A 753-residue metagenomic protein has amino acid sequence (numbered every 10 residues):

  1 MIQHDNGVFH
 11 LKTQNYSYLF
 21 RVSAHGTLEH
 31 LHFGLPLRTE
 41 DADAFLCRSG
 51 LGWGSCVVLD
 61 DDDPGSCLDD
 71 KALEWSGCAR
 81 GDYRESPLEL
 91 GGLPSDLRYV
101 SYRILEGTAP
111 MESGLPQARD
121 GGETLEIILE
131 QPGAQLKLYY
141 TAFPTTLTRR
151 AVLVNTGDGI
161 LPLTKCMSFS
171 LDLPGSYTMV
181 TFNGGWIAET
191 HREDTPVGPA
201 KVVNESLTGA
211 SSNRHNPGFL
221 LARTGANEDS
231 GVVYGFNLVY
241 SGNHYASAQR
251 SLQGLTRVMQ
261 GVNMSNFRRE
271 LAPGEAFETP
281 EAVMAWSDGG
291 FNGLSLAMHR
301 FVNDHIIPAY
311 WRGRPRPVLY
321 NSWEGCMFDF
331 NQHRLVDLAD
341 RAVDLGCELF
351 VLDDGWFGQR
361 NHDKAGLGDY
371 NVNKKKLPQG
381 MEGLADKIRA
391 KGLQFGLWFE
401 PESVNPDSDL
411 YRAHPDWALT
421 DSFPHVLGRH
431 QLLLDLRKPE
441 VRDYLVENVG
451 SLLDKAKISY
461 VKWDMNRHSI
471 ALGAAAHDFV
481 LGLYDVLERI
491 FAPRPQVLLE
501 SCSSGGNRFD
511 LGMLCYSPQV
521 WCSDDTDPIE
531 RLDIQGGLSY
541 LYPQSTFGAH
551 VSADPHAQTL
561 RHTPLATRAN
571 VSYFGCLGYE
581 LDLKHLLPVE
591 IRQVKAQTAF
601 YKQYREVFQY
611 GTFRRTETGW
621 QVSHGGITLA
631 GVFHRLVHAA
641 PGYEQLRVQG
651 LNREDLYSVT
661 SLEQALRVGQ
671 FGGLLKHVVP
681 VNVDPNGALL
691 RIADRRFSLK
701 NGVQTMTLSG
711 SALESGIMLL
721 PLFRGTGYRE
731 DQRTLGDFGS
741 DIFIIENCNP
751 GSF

Functional and structural regions predicted by a protein language model:
G7-H10, Q14, Y18, L28-Q249 (+2 more regions): Polysaccharide-binding surfaces and accessory modules of carbohydrate-active proteins
N15, A151, G274, Y320 (+8 more regions): Conserved, mostly hydrophobic/aromatic
N15, L220, E228, E617-E654: Carbohydrate-binding surface patches
G65-M111, G225-S247, M284-Y310, C347-D354 (+3 more regions): Glycine-rich, aromatic-flanked loop segments that form ligand/cofactor-binding clefts across common enzyme folds
P94-Y102, R269-D288, D737-E746: Short Pro-Gly-centered flexible turn/kink motifs
W311-G450, I458-Y460: Aromatic-lined carbohydrate-binding/catalytic grooves of carbohydrate-active enzymes
N373-G380, R412-A566, N570-I591: Active-site neighborhood of glycoside hydrolase catalytic domains
V637-F753: C-terminal beta-sandwich/jelly-roll accessory domains of carbohydrate-active enzymes
